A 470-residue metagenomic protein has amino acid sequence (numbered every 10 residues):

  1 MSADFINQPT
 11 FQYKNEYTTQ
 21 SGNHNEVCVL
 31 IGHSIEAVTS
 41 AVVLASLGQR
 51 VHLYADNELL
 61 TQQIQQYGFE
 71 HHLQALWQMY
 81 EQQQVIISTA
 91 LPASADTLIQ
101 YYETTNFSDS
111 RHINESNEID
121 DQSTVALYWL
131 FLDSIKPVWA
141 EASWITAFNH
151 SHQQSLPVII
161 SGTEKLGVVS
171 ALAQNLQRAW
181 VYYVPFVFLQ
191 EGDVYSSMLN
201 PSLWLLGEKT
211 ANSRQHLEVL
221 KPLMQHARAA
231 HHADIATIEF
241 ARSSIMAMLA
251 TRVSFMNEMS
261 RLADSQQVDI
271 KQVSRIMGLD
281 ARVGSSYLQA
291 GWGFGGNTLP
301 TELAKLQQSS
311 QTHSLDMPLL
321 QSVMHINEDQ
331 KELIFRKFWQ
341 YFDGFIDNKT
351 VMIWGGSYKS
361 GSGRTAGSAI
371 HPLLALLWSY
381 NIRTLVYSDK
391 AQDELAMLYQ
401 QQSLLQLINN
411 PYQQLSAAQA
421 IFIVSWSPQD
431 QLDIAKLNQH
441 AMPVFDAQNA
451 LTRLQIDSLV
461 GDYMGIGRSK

Functional and structural regions predicted by a protein language model:
A3-H71, H112, V351-V386, G465: NAD(P)+-binding Rossmann beta1-loop-alpha1 motif at the extreme N-terminus of oxidoreductases
Q12, N175-M198, S202-L203, L454-K470: Flexible, Lys/Arg-rich cytosolic regulatory linkers and terminal tails that connect or flank
E81-S155, Q413-Q431: Rossmann-like NAD(P)-binding element
N106-D109, T124, L130-G192, L451-I456: Rossmann-like NAD(P)(H) cofactor-binding subdomain of soluble oxidoreductases
A171-Y182, D193-S285, T312-H313: Internal alpha-helical scaffold of NAD(P)-dependent oxidoreductase catalytic cores
A236-E239, A250-G344, K349: Interdomain hinge/lid region at the active-site interface of Rossmann-like NAD(P)-dependent oxidoreductases
K359, Y380, T384-N409, Q414: Active-site rim loops that border cofactor/substrate pockets in soluble metabolic enzymes
Y399-K470: Rossmann-like adenosine-cofactor binding region
